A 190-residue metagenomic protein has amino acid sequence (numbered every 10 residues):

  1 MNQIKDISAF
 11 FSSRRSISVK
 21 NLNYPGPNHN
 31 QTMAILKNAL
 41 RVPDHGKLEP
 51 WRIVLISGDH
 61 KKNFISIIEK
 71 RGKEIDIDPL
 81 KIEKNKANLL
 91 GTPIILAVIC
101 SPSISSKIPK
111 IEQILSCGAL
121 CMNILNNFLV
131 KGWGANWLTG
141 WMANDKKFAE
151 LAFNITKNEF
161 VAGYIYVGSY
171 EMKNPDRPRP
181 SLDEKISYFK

Functional and structural regions predicted by a protein language model:
M1-G91, F189-K190: N-terminal amphipathic, basic helical "cap/leader" segment at the start of enzyme domains
N2-S13, V161-K190: C-terminal helix-cap and adjacent tail motif
A39, L96, P102-L151: Small-aliphatic-rich amphipathic alpha-helix that forms the alpha element of a beta-alpha
D59-N63, K70, P102-I104, K147 (+1 more regions): Short, charged/polar surface micro-motifs in flexible loops or helix N-caps
I68-D78, K107-I111, L151-F153: Short, surface-exposed loop/helix-turn segments at secondary-structure junctions that function as lids/hinges flanking
P93-L96, G163: Structural motif
F148-V161: Short, electropositive alpha-helical surface patch
